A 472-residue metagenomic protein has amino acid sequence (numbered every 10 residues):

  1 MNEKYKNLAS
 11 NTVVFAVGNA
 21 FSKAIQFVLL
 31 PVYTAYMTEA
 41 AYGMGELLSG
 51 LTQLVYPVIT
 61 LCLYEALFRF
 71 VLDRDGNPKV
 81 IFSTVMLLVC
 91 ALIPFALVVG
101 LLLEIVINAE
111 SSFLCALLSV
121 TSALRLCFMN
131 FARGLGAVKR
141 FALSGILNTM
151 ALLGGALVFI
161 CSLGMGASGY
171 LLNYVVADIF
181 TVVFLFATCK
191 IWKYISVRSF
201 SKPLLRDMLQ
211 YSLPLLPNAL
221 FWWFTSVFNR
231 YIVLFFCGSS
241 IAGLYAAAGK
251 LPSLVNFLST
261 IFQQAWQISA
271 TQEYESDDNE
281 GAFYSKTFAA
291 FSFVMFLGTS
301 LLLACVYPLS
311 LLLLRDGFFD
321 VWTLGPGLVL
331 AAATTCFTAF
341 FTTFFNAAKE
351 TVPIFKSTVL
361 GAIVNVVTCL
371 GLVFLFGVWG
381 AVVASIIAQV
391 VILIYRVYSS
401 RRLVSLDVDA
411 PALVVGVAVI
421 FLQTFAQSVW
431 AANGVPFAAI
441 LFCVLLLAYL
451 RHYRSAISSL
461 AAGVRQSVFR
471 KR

Functional and structural regions predicted by a protein language model:
M1-K4, F113, K139, S144 (+7 more regions): Interhelical loop/hinge segments that connect adjacent transmembrane helices in multipass membrane
K4-Y64, L152-L153, Q210-S240, L370 (+1 more regions): Signature of the first transmembrane helix
N11-Q26, N148, Y170-C189, K202-T271 (+2 more regions): Transmembrane helical elements of multi-pass membrane transporters/channels
A20, I59-T60, S83-L114, V183 (+3 more regions): Alpha-helical transmembrane segments of multi-pass membrane transport and lipid-handling proteins
Q26, I59-D75, A248, P252-F288 (+1 more regions): Helix-loop junctions and terminal segments of transmembrane helices in multi-pass membrane transport/translocation
F70-R74, S122-I146, V329-L360, S400: Membrane-interface junctions at transmembrane-helix termini in multi-pass inner-membrane proteins
F113, S144-I191, L360-V364, V378-S399 (+2 more regions): Hydrophobic alpha-helical transmembrane segments
F425-R472: Membrane-proximal transmembrane or re-entrant/amphipathic helices at the cytosolic face
